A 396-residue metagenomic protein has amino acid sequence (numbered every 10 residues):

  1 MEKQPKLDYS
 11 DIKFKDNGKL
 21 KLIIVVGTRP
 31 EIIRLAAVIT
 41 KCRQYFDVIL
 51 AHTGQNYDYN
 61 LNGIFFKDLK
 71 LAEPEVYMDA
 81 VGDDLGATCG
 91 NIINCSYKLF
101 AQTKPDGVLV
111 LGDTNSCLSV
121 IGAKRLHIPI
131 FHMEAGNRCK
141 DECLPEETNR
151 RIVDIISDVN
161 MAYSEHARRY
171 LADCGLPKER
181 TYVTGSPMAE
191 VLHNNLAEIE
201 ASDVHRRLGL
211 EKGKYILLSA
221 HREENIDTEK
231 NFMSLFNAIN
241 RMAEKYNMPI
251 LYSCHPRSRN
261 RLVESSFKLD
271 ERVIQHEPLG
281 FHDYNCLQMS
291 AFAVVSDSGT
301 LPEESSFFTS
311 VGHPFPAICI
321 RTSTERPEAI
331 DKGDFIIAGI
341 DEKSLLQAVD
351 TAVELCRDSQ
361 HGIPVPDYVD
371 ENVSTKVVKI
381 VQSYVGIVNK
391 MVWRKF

Functional and structural regions predicted by a protein language model:
M1-M248, C254, S258-F396: Nucleotide-activated sugar donor-binding and catalytic core shared by glycosyltransferases and related lipid-linked
